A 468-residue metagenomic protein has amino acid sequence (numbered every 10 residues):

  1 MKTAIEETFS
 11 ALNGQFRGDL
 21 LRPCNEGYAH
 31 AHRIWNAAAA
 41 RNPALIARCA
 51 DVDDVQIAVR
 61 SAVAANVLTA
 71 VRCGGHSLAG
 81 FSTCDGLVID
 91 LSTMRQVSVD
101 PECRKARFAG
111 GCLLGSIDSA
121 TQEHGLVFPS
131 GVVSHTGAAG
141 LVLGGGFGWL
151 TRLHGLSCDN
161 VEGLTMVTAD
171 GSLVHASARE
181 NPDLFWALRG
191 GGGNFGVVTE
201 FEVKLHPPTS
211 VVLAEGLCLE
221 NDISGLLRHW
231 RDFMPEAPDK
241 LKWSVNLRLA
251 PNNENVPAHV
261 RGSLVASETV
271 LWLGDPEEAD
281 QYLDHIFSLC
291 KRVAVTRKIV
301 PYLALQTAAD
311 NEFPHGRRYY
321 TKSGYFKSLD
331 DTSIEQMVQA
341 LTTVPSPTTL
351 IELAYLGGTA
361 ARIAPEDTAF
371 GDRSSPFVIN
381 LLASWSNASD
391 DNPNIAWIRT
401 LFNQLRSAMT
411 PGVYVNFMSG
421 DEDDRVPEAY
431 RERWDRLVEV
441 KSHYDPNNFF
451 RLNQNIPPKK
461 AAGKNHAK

Functional and structural regions predicted by a protein language model:
M1-K468: Soluble FAD-dependent oxygen oxidases
